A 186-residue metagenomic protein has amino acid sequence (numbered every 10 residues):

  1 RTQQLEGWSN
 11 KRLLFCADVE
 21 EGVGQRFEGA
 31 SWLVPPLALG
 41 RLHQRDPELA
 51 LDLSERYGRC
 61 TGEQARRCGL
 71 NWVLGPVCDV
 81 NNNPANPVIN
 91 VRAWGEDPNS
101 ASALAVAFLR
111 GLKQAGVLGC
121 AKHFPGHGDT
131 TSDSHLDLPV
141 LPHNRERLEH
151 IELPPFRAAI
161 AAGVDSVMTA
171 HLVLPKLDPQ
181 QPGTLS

Functional and structural regions predicted by a protein language model:
R1-A101, H123, G128-P142, A170-Q180: Enzymes and membrane/adaptor proteins characterized by extended Gly/Ser/Thr/Asp/Glu-rich, aromatic-dotted
N10-L13, G69-N71, K113-L118, G163-D165: Short, well-ordered coil/turn segments that N-cap beta-strands
P142-E149: Acidic/histidine-rich helix-loop elements that form or flank divalent-metal/phosphate-binding sites at the catalytic
E152, D165-H171: Catalytic pocket-lining loop regions of alpha/beta-barrel enzymes, especially the amidohydrolase/enolase/GH5 lineages
L153-G163: Alpha/beta enzyme core
P182-S186: Charged helix-capping and loop-helix junction motifs
